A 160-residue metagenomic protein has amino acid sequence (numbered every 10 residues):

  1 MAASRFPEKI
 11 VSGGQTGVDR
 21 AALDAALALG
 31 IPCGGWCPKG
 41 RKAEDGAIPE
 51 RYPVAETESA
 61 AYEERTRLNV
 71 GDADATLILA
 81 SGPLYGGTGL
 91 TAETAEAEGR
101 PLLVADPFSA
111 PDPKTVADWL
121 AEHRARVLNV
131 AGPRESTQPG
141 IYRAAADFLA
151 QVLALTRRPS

Functional and structural regions predicted by a protein language model:
A2-V127, R134-T156: Acidic/glycine-enriched connector segments
P159-S160: Divalent-metal-activated hydrolytic enzyme cores
